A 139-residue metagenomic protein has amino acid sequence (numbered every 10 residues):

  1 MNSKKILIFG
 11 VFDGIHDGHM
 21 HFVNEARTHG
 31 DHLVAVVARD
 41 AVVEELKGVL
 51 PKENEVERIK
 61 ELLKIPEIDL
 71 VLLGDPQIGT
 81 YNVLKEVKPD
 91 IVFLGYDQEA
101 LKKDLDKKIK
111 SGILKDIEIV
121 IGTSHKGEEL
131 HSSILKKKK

Functional and structural regions predicted by a protein language model:
M1-K139: Nucleotidyltransferase catalytic core that binds NTPs
